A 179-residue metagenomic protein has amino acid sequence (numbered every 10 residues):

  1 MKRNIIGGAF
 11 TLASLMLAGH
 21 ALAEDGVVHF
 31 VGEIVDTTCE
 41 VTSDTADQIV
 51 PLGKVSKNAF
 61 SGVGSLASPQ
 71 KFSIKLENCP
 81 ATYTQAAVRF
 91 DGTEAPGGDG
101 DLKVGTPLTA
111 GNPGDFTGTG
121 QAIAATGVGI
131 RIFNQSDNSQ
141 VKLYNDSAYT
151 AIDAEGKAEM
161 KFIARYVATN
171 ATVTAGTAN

Functional and structural regions predicted by a protein language model:
K2-G8, G19-N179: Mature extracellular/passenger domains of Gram-negative fimbrial/pilin and adhesin proteins
S14-L17: Short, Gly/Pro- and small/polar-rich lid/capping loops
